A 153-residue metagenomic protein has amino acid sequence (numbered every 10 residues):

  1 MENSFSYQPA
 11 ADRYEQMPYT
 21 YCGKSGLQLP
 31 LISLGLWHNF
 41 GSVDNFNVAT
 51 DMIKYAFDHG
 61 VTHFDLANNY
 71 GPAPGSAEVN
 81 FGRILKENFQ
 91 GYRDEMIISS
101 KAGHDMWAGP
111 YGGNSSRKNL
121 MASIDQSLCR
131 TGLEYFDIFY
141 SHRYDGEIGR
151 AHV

Functional and structural regions predicted by a protein language model:
M1-M96: N-terminal binding-site loop/beta-alpha segment at the start of enzyme catalytic domains that lines or forms
G23-G41, S99-G112, Y135, Y140: N-terminal small/glycine-rich loop or linker at the start of catalytic domains across soluble metabolic enzymes
L66-A73, S99-G103, G132-Y135: Low-complexity, flexible helical/coil segments
N80-I84, I97, K101, N119-Q126: Generic beta-strand or strand-like secondary-structure segments
D105-R150: Glycine/proline-rich, positively charged, aromatic-decorated active-site loop/lid region on the catalytic face
